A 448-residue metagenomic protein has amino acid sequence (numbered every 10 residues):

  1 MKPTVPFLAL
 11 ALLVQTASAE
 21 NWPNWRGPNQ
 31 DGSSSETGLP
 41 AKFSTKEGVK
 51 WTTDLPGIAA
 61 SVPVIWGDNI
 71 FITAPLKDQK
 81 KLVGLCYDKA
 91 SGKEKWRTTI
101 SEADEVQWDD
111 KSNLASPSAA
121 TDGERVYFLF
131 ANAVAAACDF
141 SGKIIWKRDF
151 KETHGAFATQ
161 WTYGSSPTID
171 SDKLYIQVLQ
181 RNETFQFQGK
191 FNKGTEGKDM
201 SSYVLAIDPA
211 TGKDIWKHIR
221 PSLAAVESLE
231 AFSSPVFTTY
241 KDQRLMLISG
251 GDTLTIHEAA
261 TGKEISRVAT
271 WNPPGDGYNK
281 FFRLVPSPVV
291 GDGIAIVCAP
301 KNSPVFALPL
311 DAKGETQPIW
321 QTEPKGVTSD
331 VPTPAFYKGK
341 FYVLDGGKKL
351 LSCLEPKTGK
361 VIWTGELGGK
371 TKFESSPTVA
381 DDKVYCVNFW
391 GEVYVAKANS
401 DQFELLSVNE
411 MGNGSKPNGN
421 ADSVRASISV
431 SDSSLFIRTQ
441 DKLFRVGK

Functional and structural regions predicted by a protein language model:
M1-K2: N-terminal secretory signal peptides that target proteins for export/translocation
V5-Q15: Bacterial N-terminal signal peptides
S18-K448: Noncatalytic, solvent-exposed loop/strand surfaces of beta-propeller-type extracellular/periplasmic domains
